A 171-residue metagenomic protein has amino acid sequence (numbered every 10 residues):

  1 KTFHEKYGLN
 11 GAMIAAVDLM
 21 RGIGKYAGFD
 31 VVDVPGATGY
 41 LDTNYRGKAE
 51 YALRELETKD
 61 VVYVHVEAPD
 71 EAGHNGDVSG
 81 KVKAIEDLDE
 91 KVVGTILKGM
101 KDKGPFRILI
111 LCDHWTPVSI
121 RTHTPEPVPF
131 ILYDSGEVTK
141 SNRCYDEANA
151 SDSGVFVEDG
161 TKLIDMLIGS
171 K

Functional and structural regions predicted by a protein language model:
K1-K171: Feature captures the catalytic ectodomains and active-site-proximal regions of enzymes that hydrolyze or transfer
